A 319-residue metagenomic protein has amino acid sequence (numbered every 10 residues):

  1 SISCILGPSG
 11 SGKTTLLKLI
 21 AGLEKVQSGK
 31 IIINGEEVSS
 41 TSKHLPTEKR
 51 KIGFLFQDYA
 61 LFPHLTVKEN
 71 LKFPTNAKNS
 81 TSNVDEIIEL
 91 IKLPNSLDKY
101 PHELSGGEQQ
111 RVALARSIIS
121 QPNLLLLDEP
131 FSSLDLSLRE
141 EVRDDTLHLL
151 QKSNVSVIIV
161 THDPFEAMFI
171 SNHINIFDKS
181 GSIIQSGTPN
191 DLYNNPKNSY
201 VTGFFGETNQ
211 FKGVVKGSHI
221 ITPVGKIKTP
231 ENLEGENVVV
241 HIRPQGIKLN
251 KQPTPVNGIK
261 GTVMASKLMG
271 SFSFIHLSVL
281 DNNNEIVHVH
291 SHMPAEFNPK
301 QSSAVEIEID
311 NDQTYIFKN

Functional and structural regions predicted by a protein language model:
S3-C4, F54: Short beta-strand immediately N-terminal to the Walker A/P-loop
L6-P8: The feature captures the beta-strand-to-loop junction immediately N-terminal to the Walker
A21: Helix-to-loop junction immediately C-terminal to a conserved catalytic motif
Q27-K30, K179: Conserved coupling/switch loops of ABC nucleotide-binding domains, chiefly the family-specific signature
G29-S40: Conserved ABC transporter NBD signature motif
V38-F54, L192: ABC ATPase NBD coupling module
K51-G53, T66-Y200: ABC ATPase nucleotide-binding domains
T208, H219-N319: Non-catalytic connector elements of ABC transporters
